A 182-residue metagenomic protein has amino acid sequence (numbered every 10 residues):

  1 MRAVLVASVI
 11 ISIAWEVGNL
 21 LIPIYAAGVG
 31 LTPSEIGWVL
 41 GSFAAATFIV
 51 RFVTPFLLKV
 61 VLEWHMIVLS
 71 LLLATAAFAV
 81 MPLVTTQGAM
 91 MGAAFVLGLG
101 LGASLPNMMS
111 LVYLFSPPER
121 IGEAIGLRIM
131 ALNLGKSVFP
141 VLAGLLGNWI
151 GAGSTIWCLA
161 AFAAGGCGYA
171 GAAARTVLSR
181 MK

Functional and structural regions predicted by a protein language model:
R2-A7, S12-V29: Helix-loop boundary and gating motifs at the non-cytosolic
P33-S34, P118-R128: Loop-to-transmembrane helix entry/capping segments in MFS-fold secondary transporters and related SLC/MFSD carriers
W38-T47, L132: Transmembrane alpha-helical segments of major facilitator superfamily
V50-L62, G147-N148: Helix-to-loop junctions at the C-terminal end of transmembrane segments in multipass secondary transporters
H65-A79: Structural signature of the two symmetry-related core transmembrane helices
G88-V96: Paired small-residue
A103-S116: Intracellular juxtamembrane helix-capping segments at the cytosolic ends of symmetry-related transmembrane helices
L145-A163: A membrane-interface helix-boundary motif in multi-pass transporters
